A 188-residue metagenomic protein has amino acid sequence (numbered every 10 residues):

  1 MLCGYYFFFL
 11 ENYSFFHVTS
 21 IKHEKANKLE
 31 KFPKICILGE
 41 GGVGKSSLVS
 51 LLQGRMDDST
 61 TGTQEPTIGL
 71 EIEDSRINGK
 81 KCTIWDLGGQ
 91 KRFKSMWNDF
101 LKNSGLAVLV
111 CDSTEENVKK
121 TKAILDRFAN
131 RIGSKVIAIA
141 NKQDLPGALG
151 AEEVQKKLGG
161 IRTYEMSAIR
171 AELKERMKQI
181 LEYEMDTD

Functional and structural regions predicted by a protein language model:
I21-T61: Conserved G1/Walker A P-loop phosphate-binding module
G54-G79: Switch I (effector-binding) loop of TRAFAC-class P-loop GTPase G-domains
R76-N78, N98-N103, A129-I132: Conserved catalytic network of the ASCE P-loop NTPase/AAA+ motor domain
K81-F93: Switch II (G3) loop of P-loop NTPases
I84-W85, A107-D112, A138-N141, E165-M166: Conserved beta-strand segments of the P-loop GTPase G domain that flank and frequently precede/overlap
K94-E115: Inter-motif core of Ras-like GTPase G domains
S113-G159: Conserved C-terminal guanine-recognition region of P-loop GTPase G domains, centered on the G4
P146-D188: Canonical P-loop GTPase G-domain recognition
